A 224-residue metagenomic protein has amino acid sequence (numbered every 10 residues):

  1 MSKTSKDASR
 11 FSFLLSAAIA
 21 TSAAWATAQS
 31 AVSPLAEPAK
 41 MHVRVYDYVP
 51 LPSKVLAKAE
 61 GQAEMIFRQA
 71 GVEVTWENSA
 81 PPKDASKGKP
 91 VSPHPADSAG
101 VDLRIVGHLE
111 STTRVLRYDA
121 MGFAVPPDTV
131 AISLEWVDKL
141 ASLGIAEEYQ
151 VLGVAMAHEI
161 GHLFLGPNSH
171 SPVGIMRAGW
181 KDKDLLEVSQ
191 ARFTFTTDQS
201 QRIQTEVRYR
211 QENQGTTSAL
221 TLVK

Functional and structural regions predicted by a protein language model:
S2-L15: Bacterial N-terminal signal peptides that target proteins for export
D7-R10, A23, T217-T221: Intrinsically disordered and other compositionally biased segments
S12-A24: Bacterial N-terminal signal peptides
A26, S30-A39, Q62, S92-P93 (+1 more regions): Short hydrophobic alpha-helices and adjacent helix-cap/hinge residues
Q29-A36, R44-E60, A120-A146, Q150-V151 (+2 more regions): Metalloprotease/metallohydrolase-associated module, dominated by Zn2+-dependent proteases
K40-H42, G71-T75, I175: Residues at or immediately flanking beta-strands
S53-L163: Metzincin-family zinc-dependent endopeptidase catalytic domain
